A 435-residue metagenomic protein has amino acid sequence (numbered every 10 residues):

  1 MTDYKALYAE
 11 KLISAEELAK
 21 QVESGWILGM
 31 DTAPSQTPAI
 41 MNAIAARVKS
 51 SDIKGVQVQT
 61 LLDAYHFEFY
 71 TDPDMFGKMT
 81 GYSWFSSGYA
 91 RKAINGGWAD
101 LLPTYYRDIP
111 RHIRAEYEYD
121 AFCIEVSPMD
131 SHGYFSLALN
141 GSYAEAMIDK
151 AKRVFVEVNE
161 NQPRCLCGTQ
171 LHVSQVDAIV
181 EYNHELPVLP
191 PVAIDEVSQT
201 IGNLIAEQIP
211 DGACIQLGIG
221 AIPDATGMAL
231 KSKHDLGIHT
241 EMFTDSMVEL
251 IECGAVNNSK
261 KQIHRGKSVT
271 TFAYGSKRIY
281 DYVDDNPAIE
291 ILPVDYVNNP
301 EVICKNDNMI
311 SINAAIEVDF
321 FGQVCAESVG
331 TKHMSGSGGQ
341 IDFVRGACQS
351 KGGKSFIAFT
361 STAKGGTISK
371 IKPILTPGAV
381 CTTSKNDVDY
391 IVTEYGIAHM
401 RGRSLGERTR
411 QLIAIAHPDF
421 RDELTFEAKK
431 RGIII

Functional and structural regions predicted by a protein language model:
M1-I435: Conserved alpha/beta enzyme-core scaffold
